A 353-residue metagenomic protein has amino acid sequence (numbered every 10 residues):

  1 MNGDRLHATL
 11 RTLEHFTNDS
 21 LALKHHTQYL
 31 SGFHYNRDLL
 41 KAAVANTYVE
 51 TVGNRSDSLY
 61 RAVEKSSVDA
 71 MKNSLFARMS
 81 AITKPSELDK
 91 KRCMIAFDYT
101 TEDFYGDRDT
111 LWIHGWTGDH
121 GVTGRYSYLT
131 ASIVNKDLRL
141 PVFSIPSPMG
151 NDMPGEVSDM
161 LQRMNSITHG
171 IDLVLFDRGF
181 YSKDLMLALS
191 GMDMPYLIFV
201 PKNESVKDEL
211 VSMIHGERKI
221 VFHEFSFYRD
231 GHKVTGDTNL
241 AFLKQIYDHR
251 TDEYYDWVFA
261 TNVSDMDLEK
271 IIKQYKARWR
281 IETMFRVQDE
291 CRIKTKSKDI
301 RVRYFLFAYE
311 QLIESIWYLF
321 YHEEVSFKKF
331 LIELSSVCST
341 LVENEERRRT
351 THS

Functional and structural regions predicted by a protein language model:
M1-F33, M213-Q245, E290, A308-S353: A short, flexible helix-boundary coil/loop motif
L13-F76, D172, L189, Y304: Short, positively charged, Gly/Tyr-enriched micro-motifs that form contact patches at catalytic or ligand/partner
D38-T47, R55, L59, K91-D103 (+6 more regions): Short, conserved catalytic/metal-binding motifs centered on acidic residues
D57-V134: Active-site-proximal, Lys/Arg-enriched surface segment that forms a nucleic-acid-binding/basic interface patch
W116-H169, D256-W257: Electropositive, glycine- and tryptophan-enriched low-complexity nucleic-acid-binding patches
G150-D208: Domain-level cores of phosphate- or acyl-group-handling catalytic modules
M192-Q288, R348: An anionic, glycine-rich sequence signature occurring as long contiguous blocks
L268-Y275, V287-F307: Short, solvent-exposed helix-loop connector elements
